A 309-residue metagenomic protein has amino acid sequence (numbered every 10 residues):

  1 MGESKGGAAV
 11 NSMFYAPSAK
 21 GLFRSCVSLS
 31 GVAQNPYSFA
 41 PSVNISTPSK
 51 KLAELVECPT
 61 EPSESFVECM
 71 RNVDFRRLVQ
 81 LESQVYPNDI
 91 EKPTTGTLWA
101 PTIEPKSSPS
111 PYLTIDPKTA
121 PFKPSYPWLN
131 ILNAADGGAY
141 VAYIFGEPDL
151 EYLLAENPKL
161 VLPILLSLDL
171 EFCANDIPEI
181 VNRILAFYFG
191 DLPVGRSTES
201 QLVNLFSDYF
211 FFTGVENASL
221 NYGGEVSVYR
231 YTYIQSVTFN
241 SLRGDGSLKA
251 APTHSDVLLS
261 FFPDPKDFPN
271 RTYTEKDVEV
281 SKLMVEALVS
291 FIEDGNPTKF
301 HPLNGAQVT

Functional and structural regions predicted by a protein language model:
M1-V67, N72, D89, I103-K106 (+3 more regions): Serine-hydrolase-like catalytic core of hydrolytic proteins
S4-K5, Y229-V237, L303-T309: Short, solvent-exposed turn/loop segments enriched in Gly/Ser/Thr/Pro and often Arg
P17, V56, D74, L192 (+1 more regions): Sec/Tat-exported extracytoplasmic proteins
Q34, C69, R76-V278, A287 (+1 more regions): Substrate-gating cap/lid region and adjacent catalytic-acid/histidine neighborhood within extracellular/lumenal
N44-I45, F145-D149, F300: Glycine-rich, phosphate-binding/catalytic loops in enzymes
P59-S63, Y222-S227, S290-V308: Surface-exposed helix-capping loop/turn segments at secondary-structure junctions
M284: C-terminal catalytic lobe of FAD-dependent flavoproteins
